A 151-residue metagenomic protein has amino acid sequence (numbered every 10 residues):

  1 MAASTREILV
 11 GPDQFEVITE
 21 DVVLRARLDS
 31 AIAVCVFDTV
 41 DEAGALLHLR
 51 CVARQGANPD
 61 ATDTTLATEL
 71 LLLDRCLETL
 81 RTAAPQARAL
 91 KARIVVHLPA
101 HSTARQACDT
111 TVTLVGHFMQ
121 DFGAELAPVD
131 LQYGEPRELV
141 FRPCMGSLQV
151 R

Functional and structural regions predicted by a protein language model:
M1-S30, V40: Phosphate-centric recognition/catalysis
E20-R25, A33-V36, T82, P128-D130 (+2 more regions): A generic local secondary-structure boundary/capping motif
L24-A83: Conserved mixed alpha/beta catalytic, RNA-binding, or beta-rich assembly cores of soluble enzyme, regulatory
A33, A43-A45, K91-R93, A127 (+1 more regions): Structural motif
R50-A53, V96-H101, Q132-G134: Acidic, glycine-rich active-site loops and adjacent beta-strand->loop/helix elements that engage anionic groups
T65-E69, L73, A87, A104-V112: Generic structural signal for well-ordered, non-membrane alpha-helical segments in soluble metabolic enzymes
A87-H97: Short glycine-rich phosphate-binding loop at a beta-alpha junction
T103-R151: Divalent-metal-activated hydrolytic enzyme cores
